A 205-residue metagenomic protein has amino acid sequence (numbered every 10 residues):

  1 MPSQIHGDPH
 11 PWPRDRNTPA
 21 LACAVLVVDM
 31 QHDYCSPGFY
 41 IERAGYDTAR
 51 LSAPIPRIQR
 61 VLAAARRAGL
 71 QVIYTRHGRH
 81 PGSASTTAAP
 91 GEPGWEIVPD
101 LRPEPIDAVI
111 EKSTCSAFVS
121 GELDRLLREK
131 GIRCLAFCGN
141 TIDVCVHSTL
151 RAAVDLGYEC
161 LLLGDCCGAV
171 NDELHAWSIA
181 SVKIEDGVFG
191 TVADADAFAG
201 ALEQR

Functional and structural regions predicted by a protein language model:
M1-A24, R60, A64-A68, T86-R205: Active-site-adjacent betaalpha module
W12-P19, G45, L51-P56, R79-H80 (+1 more regions): Short N-terminal helix-initiation segments at or just after the protein's N-terminus
L21, F39-A65, G69-Y74: A short alpha/beta connector and helix-capping loop motif
A24-Y34: Acidic-leg catalytic submotif of subtilisin-like serine proteases
M30, H77, D165: Active-site loop/turn elements of alpha/beta-hydrolase fold enzymes, especially the short glycine-/histidine-rich
D33-I41, H77-G82, P99-V109: Short, basic/glycine-rich phosphate-binding loops at helix/coil junctions that contact nucleotide phosphates
T75-G78, N140-T141: Short, well-ordered beta-to-alpha junction loops that form the rim of enzyme active sites and present histidine/acidic
